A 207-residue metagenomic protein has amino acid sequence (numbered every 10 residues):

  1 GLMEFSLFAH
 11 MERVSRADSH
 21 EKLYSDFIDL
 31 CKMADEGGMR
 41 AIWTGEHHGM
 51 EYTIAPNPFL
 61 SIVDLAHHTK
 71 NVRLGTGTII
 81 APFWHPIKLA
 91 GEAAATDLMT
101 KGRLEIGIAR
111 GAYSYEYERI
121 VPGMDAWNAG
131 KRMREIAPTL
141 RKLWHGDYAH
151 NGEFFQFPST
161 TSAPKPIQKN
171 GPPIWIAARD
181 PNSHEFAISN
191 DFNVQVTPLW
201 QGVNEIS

Functional and structural regions predicted by a protein language model:
G1-T76, K169-P172: N-terminal beta1-alpha1-beta2 module of alpha/beta enzyme domains
L2, H85-F192, N204: Internal, glycine-rich beta/alpha segment that forms the wall or movable "lid" of small-molecule/cofactor binding
S6, W43, E105-G107, Q195-V196: Conserved beta-strand positions in the central sheet of alpha/beta enzyme cores
H10-E12, H47, I79-A81, A109-Y113 (+2 more regions): Active-site beta-loop-alpha junctions enriched in small/polar residues
L30-K32, I42-T44, F83-I87, Y115-Y117: Conserved N-terminal glycine/acidic-rich loop preference
M50-T53, A81-F83, V203-N204: Short, small-residue-enriched loops and turns at beta-alpha junctions that line or gate enzyme active sites
I54-L60, W200-S207: Active-site-adjacent beta->alpha loops and helix N-cap segments on the catalytic face of soluble alpha/beta enzymes
R73-G75, V194-T197: Short hydrophobic alpha-helical runs that function as membrane-insertion/retention elements
